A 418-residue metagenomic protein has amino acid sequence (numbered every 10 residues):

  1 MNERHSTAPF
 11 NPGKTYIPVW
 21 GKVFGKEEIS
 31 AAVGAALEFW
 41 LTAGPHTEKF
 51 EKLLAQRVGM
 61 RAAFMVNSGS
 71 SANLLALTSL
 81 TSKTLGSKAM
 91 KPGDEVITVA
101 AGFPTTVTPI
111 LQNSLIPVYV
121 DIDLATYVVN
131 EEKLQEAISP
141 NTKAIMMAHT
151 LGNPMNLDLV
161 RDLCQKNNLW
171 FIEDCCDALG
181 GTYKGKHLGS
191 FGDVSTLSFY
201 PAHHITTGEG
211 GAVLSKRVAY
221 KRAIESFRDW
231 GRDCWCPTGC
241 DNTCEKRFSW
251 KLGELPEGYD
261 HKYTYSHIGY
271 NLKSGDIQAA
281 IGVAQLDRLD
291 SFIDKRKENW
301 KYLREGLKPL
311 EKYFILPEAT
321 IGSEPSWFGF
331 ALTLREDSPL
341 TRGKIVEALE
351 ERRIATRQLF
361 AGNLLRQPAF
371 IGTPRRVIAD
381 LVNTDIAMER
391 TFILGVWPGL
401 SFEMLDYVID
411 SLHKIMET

Functional and structural regions predicted by a protein language model:
M1-L41, P45, S266, G395: N-terminal "arm"/small-domain region of PLP-dependent enzymes with the aminotransferase-like
T7-F10, K22, T47-K52, M60-A63 (+7 more regions): PLP-dependent aminotransferase class I/II
W40, P45-E95, T108-Q112, Y119 (+1 more regions): Phosphate-binding glycine-rich loop
L54-A55, I110, C164, L169 (+2 more regions): A generic structural signal for well-ordered alpha-helical segments
S82-C175, T182: PLP-dependent aminotransferase-like
I97, V118, F171-I172, T196 (+2 more regions): Structural detector of well-ordered beta-strand residues that form the stable sheet scaffold of enzyme domains
E173, D177-T207, R222, K262-T264: Conserved active-site segment immediately N-terminal to the catalytic lysine that forms the internal aldimine
